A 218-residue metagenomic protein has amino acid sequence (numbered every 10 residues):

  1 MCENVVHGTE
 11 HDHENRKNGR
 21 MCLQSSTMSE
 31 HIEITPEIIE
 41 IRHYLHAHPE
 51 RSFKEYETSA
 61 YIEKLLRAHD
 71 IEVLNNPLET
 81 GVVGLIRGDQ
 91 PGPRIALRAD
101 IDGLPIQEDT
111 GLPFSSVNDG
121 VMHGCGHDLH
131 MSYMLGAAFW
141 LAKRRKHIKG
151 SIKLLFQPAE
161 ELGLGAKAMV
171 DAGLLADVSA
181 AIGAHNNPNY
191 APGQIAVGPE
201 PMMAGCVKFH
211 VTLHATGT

Functional and structural regions predicted by a protein language model:
E3-V5: Extreme N-terminal basic, low-complexity initiation segments that serve as generic localization/processing leaders
D12-N15: Intrinsic-disorder-associated, low-complexity terminal segments enriched in Asp/Asn/His/Tyr and depleted of Lys/Arg
C22-H123, S132, F139-I148: Acidic/His- and Gly-rich active-site-bordering loop/insert found across diverse amide/peptide-bond hydrolases
S59-A60, M134, L162, A166: Generic non-transmembrane alpha-helix signal with a bias for helix starts/N-cap capping motifs
V82-V83, L104, G111-M122, L129 (+1 more regions): Histidine/acidic-residue-rich, glycine-tolerant segments that coordinate divalent metal ions
D128-H130, M134: Acidic/histidine-rich alpha-helical segments that form the ligand environment of transition-metal centers
